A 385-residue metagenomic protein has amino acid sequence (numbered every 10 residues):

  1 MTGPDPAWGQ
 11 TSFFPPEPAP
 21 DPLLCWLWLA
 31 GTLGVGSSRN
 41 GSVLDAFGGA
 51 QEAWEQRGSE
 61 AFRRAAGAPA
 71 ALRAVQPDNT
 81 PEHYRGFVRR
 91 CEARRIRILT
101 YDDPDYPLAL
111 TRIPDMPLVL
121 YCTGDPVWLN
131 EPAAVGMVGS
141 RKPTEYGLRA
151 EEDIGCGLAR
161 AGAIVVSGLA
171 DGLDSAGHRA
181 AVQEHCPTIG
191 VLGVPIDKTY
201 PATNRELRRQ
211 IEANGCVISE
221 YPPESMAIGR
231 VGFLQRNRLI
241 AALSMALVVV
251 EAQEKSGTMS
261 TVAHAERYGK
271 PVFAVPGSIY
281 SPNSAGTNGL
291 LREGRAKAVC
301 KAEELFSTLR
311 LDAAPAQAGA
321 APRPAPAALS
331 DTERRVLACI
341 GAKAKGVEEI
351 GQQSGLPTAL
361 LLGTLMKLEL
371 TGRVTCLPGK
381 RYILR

Functional and structural regions predicted by a protein language model:
M1-P104, L290, T371-R373, P378-R385: Short, small/acidic-rich helices and loops at N termini and domain boundaries of DNA replication/processing enzymes
T2-P22, T100-R385: Glycine-biased, small-residue-rich flexible motifs in mid-sequence functional cores and linkers
